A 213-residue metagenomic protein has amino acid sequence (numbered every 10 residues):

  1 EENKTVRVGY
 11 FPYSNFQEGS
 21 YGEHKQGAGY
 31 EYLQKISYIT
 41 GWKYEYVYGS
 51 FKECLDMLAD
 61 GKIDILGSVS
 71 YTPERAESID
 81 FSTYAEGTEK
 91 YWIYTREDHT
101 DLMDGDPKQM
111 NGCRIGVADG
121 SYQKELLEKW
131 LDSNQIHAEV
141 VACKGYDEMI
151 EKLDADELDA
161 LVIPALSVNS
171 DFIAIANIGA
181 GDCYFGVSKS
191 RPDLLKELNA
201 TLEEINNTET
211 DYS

Functional and structural regions predicted by a protein language model:
E1-E77, V117-D119, S133-E151: Extracytoplasmic small-molecule ligand-binding "clamshell" domains of the periplasmic binding protein/Venus flytrap
G27-I39, E97-Q123, I178-S213: Extended ligand-binding regions for polar small-molecule ligands
Y30, Q34, Y38-I39, K43-Q109 (+2 more regions): Acidic, polar ligand-binding/catalytic clefts
Y46, G120-K144, I173-N177, A200-S213: Ligand-binding clefts/hinges and TM-proximal coupling segments of bilobed small-molecule sensing domains
D56, K124-E125, E151, N169-S170 (+1 more regions): Alpha-helical elements of the RecA-like P-loop NTPase motor core of helicases
K62, R114, E157: Conserved functional loop/turn residues at catalytic and ligand-binding sites
K144-E157, I163-L166: Hydrophobic hinge/microswitch elements
